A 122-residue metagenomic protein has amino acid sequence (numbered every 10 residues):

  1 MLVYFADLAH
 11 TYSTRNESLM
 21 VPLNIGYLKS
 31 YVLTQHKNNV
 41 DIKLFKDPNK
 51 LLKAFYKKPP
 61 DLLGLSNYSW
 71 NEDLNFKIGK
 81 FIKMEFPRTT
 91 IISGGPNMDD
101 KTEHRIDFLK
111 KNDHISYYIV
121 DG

Functional and structural regions predicted by a protein language model:
M1-Y4: Extreme N-terminal starter segment of soluble prokaryotic enzymes
A6-H10: Short loop/turn segments at strand-loop or loop-helix junctions that form parts of catalytic or ligand-binding pockets
T11, R15, L62-L65: A near-ubiquitous, low-amplitude feature marking generic local secondary-structure context
Y12-I25: Glycine- and acidic-residue-enriched helix-capping/strand-helix junction motifs
I25, Y31-V32: N-terminal cofactor/phosphate-binding cores enriched in small/glycine residues, especially glycine-rich loops such as
Y31, V40-G122: Glycine-rich beta-alpha loop elements in corrinoid/cobalamin-binding modules across cobalamin-dependent enzymes
